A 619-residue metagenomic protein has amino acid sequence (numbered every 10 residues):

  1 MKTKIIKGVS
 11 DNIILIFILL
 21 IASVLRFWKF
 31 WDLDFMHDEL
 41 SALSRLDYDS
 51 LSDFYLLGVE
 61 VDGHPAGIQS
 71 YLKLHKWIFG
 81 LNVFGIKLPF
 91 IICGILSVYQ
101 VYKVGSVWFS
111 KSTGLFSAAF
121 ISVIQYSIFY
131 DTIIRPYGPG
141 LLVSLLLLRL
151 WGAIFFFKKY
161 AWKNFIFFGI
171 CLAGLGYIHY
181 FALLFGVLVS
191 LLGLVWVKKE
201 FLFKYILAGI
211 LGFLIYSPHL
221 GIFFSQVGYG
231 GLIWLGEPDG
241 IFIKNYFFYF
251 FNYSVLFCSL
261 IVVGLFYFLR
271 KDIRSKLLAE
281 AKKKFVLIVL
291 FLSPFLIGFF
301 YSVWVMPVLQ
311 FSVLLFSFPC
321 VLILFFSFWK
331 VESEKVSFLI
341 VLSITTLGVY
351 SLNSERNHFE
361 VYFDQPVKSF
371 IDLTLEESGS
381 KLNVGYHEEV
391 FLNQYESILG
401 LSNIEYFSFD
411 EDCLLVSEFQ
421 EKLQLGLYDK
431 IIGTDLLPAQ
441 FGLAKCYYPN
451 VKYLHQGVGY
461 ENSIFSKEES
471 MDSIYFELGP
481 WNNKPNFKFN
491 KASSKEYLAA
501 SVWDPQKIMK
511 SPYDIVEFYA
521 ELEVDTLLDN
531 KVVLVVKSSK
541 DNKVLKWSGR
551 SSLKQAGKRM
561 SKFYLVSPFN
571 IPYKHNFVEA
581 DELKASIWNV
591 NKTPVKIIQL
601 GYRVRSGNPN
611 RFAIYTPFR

Functional and structural regions predicted by a protein language model:
M1-K2, S23: Generic start-of-chain signal for non-secretory N-termini
K2-F17, K282: N-terminal membrane topogenic signal
I6-G8, I464, T616: Short, aromatic- and cysteine-enriched interfacial helices/patches that mediate contacts at lipid membranes
K7-G8, Y160, A585: Short linear motifs centered on Gly/Pro in flexible linkers and helix caps
L15-F156, W162-I464: Membrane-proximal helix-loop-helix interfaces that form the catalytic/acceptor-binding platform of multi-pass membrane
L33, S470-R619: Extracellular and organelle-lumenal recognition/adhesion modules and their flexible linkers in secreted
K158-A161, N576-V578: Short, solvent-exposed loop/turn segments that connect beta-strands within catalytic domains and beta-strand-rich
